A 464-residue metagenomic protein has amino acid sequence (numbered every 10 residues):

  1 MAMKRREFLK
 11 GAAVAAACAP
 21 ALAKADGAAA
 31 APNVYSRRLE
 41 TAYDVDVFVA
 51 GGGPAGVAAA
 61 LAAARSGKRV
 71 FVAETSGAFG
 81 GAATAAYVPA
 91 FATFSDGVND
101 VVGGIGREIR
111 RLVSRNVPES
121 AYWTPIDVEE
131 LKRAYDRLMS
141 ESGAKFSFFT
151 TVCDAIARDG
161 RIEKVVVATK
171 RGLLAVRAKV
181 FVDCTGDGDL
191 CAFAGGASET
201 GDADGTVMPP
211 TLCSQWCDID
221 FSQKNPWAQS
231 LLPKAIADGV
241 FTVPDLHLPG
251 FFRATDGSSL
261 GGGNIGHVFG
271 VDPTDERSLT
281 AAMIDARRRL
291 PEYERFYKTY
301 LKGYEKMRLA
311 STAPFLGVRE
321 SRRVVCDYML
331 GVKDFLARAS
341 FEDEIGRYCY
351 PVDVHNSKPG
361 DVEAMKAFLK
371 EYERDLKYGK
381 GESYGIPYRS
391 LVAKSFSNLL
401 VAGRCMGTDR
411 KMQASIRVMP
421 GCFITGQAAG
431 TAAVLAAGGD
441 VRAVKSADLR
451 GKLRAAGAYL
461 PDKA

Functional and structural regions predicted by a protein language model:
M1-M3: Secretory targeting signals
E7-G27: N-terminal export signals
A30-D44: A short, basic/flexible loop-to-alpha-helix module at the beginning of a structural domain
A42-G53: Beta1/beta-strand and adjacent pyrophosphate-binding region of the FAD-binding site in flavoprotein oxidoreductases
G56: N-terminal Rossmann-fold NAD(P) dinucleotide-binding loop
A62, K68-R69, E74-D154, R158 (+1 more regions): Conserved N-terminal/central alpha/beta ligand/cofactor-binding core
F149, C153, L173-V180, C184-A464: Flavin (FAD/FMN)-binding glycine-rich loop and adjacent Rossmann-like elements that form
R158-A175: Conserved beta-strand-loop-beta-strand element in the redox core of flavoprotein oxidoreductases
